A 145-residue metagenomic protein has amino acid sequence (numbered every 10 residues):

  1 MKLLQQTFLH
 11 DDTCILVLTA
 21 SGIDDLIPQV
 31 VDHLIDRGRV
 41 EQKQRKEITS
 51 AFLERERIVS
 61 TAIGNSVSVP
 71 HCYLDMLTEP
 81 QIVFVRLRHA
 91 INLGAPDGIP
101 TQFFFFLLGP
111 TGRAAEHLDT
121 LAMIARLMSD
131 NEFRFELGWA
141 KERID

Functional and structural regions predicted by a protein language model:
M1-D145: Cytosolic covalent-transfer regions centered on His/Cys nucleophiles that carry phosphoryl or persulfide groups
